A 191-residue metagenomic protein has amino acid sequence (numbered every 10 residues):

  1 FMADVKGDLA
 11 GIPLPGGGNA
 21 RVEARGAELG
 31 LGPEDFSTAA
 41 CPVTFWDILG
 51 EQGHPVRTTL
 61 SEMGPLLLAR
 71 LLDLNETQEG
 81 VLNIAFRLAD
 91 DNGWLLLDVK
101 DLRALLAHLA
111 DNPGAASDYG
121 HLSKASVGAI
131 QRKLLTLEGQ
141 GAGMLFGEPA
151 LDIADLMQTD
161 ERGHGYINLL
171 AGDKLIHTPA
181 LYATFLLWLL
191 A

Functional and structural regions predicted by a protein language model:
F1-A3: Short hydrophobic alpha-helical runs that function as membrane-insertion/retention elements
G7-A191: P-loop NTPase motor domains
